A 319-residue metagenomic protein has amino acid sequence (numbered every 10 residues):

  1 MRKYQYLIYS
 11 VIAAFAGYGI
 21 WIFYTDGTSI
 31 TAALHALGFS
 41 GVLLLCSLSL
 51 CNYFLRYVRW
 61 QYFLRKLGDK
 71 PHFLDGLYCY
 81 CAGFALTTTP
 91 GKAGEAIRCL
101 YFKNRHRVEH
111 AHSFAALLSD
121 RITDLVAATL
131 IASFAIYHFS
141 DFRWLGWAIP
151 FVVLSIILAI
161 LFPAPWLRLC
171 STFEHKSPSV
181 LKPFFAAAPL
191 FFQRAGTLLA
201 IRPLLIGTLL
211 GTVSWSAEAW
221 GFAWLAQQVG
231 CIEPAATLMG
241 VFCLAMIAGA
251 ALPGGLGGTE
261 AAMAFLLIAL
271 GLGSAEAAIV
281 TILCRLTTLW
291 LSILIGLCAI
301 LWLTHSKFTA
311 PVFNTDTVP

Functional and structural regions predicted by a protein language model:
M1-C81, H138-M246, L272, T287-P319: Predominantly cytoplasmic-facing regulatory/coupling regions of multi-pass membrane proteins
L34, F63, A85-L86, F102 (+6 more regions): Hydrophobic/aromatic residues within transmembrane alpha-helices of membrane transport systems, especially the TMDs
R65, L77-R107: Extended non-transmembrane interhelical loops and adjacent amphipathic helices of multipass membrane proteins
R65-K66, T88, N104, Y137 (+3 more regions): Transmembrane helix-loop junction
F73-G76, E95-A96, V108-S119, G273-L283: Membrane-interface alpha-helices at helix entry/exit sites of multi-pass transporters
A82-G91, G240-E260: Transmembrane alpha-helix interface/packing and boundary motifs in multi-pass membrane proteins, characterized by
A85-P90, H112-I136, I282-L294: Membrane-embedded alpha-helical segments of transport systems, primarily multispan ion/solute transporters
F102-E109, A261-I279: Interfacial segments of multi-pass membrane proteins
